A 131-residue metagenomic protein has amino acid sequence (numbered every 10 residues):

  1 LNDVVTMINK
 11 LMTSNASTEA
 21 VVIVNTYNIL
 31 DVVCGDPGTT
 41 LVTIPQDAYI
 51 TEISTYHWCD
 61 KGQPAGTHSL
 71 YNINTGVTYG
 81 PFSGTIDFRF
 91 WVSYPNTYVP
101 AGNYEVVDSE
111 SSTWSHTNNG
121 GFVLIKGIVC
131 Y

Functional and structural regions predicted by a protein language model:
L1-A16: Alpha-helical segments with a strong preference for the paired helices of cellulosomal dockerin domains
S17-V77, P81-N103, D108-Y131: Beta-sheet-rich sandwich/jelly-roll-like modules and their strand-loop junctions
